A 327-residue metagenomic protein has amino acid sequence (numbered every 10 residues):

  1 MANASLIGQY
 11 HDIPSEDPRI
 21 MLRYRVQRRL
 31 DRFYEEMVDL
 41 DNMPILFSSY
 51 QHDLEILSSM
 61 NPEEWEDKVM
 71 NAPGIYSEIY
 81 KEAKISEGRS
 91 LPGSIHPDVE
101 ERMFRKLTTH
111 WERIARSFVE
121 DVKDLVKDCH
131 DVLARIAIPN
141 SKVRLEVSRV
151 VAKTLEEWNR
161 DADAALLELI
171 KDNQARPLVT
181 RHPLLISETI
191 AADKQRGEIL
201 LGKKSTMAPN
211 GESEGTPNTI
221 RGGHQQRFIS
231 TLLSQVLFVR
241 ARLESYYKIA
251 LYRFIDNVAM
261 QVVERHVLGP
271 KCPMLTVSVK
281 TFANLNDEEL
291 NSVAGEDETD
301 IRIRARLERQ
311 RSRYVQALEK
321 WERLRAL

Functional and structural regions predicted by a protein language model:
M1-L327: Extended alpha-helical stalk/coiled-coil assemblies of large dynamin-family GTPases
